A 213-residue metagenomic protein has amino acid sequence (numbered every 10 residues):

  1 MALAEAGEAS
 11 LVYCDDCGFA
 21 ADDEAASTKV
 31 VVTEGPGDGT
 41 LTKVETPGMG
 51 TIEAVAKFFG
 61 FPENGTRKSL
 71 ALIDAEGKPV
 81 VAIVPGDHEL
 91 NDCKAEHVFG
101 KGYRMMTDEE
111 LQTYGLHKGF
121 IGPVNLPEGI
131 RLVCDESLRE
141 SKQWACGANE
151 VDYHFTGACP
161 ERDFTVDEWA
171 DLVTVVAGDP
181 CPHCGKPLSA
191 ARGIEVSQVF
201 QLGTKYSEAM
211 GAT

Functional and structural regions predicted by a protein language model:
M1-T213: Extended, low-hydrophobicity, polar/charged segments
